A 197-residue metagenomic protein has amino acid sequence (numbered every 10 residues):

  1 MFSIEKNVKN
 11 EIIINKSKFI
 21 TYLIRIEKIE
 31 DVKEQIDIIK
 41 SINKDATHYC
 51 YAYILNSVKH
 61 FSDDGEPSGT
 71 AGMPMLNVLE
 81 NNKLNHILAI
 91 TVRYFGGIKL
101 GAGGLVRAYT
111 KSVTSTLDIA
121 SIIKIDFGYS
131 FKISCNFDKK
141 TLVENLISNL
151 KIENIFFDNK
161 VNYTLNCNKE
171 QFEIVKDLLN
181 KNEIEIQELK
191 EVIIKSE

Functional and structural regions predicted by a protein language model:
M1-T70, N154-F156, K169, K181-E197: C-terminal regulatory domains involved in ligand/effector binding and gene-expression control
I24-E27, I133-F137, T164-E170: Short beta-strand-to-loop capping motifs
Y53-I54, N85-F95: Glycine- and acidic-rich phosphate- and metal-coordinating loops
E80-N85, R107-I123, T164: Short Lys/Arg-rich amphipathic alpha-helical segments
S121-F137: Short glycine-/aliphatic-rich beta-strand segments at the starts of folded cytosolic domains
I133-K151, I174-K176: Short amphipathic alpha-helix segments
K151-F172: Non-DNA-binding regulatory cores of transcription-related proteins, predominantly C-terminal effector-binding
